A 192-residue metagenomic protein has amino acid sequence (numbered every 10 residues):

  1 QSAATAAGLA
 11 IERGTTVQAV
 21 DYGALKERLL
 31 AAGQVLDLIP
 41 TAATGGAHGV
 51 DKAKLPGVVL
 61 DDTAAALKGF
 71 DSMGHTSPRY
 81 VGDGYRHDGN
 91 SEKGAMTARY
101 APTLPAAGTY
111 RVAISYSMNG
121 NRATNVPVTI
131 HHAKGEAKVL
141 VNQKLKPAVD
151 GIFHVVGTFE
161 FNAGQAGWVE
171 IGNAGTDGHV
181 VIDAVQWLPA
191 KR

Functional and structural regions predicted by a protein language model:
S2-G14: Internal hydrophobic alpha-helix adjacent to the cofactor/substrate pocket in enzyme cavities
I11-G49: Non-catalytic terminal regions with compositionally biased, polar/charged low complexity
H48-R192: Extracytoplasmic
